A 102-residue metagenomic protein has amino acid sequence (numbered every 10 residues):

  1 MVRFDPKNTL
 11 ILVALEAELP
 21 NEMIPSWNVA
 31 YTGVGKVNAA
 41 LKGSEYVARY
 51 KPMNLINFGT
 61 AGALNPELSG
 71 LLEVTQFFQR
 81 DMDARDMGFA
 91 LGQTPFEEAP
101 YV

Functional and structural regions predicted by a protein language model:
M1-K51, L68-L72, F78-D81: N-terminal short beta-loop-beta anion/metal-coordinating cradle
P52-I56: Proline-aspartate-enriched helix->loop->beta-strand connector
L64-V102: Mid-sequence, gly/pro-rich, charge-dense loop/helix-turn segments that line enzyme active sites
